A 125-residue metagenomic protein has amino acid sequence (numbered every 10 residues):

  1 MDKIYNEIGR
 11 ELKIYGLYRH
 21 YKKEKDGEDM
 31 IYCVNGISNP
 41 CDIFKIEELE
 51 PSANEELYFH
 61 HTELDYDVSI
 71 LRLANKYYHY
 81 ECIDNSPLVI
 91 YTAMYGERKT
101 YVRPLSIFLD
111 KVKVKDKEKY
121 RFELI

Functional and structural regions predicted by a protein language model:
M1, Y15-L17, P87-L88: Short, hydrophobic/aromatic-rich segments at coil-to-beta transitions
M1-K13: Mixed-charge, Lys/Arg-rich low-complexity intrinsically disordered regions
E7-I8, K25, E81: Short, conserved, surface-exposed binding loops centered on an aromatic residue
E11-F44: Short beta-strand-centered aromatic/proline hotspots
M30, P87, E118: Residues that flank catalytic or metal-binding motifs in active/ligand-binding sites
P40-N85: Mixed-charge, low-complexity intrinsically disordered segments
I90-A93: SH3/SH3-like beta-barrel fold
Y95-I125: Intrinsically disordered, low-complexity, charged/polar segments
